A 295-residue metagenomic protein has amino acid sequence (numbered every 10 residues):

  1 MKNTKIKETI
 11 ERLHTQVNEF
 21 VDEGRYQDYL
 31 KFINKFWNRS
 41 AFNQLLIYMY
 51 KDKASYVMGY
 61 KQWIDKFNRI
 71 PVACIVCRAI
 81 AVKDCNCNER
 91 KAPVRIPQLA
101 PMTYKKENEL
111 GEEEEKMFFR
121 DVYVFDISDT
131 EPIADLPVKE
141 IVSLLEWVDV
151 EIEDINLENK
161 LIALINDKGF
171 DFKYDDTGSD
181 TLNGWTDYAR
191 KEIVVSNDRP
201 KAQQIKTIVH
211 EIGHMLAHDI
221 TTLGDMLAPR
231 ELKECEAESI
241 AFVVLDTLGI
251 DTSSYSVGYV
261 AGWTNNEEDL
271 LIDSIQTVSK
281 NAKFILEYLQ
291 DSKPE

Functional and structural regions predicted by a protein language model:
M1-E236, I240-E295: N-terminal accessory/interface modules of nucleic-acid-binding and processing proteins
